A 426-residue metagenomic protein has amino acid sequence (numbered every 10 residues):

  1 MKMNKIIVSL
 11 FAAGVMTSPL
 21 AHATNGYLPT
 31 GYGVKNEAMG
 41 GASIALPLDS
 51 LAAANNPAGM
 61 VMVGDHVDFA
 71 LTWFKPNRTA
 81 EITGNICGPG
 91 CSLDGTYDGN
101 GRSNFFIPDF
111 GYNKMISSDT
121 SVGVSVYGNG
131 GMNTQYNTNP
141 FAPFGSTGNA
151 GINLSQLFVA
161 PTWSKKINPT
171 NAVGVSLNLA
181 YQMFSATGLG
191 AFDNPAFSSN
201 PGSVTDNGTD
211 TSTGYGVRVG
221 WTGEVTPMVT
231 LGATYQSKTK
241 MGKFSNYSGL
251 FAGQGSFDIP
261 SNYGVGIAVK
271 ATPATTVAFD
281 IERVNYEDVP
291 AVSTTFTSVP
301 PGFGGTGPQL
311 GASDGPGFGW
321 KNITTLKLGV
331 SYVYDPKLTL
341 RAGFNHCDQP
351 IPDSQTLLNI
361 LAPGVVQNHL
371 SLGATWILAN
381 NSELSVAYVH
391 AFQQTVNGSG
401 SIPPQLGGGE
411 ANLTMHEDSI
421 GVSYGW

Functional and structural regions predicted by a protein language model:
M1-H22: Gram-negative bacterial Sec-dependent N-terminal signal peptides
K5, N36, A42-S43, D49-S50 (+2 more regions): Short hydrophobic/aromatic segments of transmembrane alpha-helices and their interfaces
H22-Y32, N36-E37, T83, G90-L93 (+2 more regions): Outer-membrane beta-barrel porins/channels
Y27-S43, V61-T79: Transmembrane beta-strand segments of Gram-negative outer membrane beta-barrel proteins
G41-D49, G95-N100: Asp/Glu-centered strand-loop micro-motifs enriched in Gly/Pro and often flanked by an aromatic residue
I44-L46, L51-D65, Y112-S118, I167: Outer-membrane beta-barrel pore proteins
R78, C87-G90: Active-site-surrounding "flap" and adjacent substrate/cofactor-binding loops of secreted or lumenal enzymes, prototyped
R78, N100-G101: A short, glycine/small-residue-rich beta-strand->loop->alpha-helix junction that serves as a flexible
